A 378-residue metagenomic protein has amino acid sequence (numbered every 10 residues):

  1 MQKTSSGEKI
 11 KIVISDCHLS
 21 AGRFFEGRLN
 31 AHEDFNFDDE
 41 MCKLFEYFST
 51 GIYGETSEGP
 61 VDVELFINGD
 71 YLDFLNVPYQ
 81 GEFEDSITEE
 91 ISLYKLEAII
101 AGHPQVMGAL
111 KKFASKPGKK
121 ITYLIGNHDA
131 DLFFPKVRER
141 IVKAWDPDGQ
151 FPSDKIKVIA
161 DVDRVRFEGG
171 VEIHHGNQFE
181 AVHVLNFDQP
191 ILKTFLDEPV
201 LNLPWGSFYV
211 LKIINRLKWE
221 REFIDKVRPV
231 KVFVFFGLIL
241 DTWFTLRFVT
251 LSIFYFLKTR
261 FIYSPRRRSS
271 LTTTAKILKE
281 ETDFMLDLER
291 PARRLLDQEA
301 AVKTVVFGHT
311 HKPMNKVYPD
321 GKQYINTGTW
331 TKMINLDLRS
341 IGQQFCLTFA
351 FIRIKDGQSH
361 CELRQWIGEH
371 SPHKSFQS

Functional and structural regions predicted by a protein language model:
M1-S378: Extended recognition/assembly regions associated with phosphoester-bond processing machinery
